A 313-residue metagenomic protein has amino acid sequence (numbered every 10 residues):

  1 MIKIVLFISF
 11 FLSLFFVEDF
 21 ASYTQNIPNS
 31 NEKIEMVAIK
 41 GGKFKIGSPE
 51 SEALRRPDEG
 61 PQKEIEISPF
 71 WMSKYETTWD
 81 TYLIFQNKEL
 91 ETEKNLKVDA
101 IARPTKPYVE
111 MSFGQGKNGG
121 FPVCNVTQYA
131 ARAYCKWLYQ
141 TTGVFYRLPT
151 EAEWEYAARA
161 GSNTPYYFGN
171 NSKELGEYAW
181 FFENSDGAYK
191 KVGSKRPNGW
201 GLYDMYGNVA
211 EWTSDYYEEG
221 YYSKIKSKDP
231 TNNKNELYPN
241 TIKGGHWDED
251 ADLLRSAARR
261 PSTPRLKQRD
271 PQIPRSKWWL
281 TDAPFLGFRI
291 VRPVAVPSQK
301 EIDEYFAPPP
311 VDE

Functional and structural regions predicted by a protein language model:
V5-F15: Bacterial N-terminal signal peptides
V17, A21-T24: Boundary at the C-terminal end of the N-terminal hydrophobic targeting segment
E32-I46: Mature N-terminal segment immediately following signal peptide/propeptide cleavage in secreted/periplasmic
I34-E35, V144-F145, P197-W200: Short loop/turn microsegments at loop-to-beta-strand junctions
I46-L54, E66-F168, D215-Y222, R292-E313: Active-site microenvironments of metalloenzymes and redox enzymes
E52-I65, S162, S185-A188, V209-E313: Surface-exposed recognition segments
N171-G176: Short, surface-exposed glycine/acidic/tryptophan-bearing loops
A179-Y206, N233-E236: Short, well-ordered junction/capping motifs at the entry into regular secondary structure
